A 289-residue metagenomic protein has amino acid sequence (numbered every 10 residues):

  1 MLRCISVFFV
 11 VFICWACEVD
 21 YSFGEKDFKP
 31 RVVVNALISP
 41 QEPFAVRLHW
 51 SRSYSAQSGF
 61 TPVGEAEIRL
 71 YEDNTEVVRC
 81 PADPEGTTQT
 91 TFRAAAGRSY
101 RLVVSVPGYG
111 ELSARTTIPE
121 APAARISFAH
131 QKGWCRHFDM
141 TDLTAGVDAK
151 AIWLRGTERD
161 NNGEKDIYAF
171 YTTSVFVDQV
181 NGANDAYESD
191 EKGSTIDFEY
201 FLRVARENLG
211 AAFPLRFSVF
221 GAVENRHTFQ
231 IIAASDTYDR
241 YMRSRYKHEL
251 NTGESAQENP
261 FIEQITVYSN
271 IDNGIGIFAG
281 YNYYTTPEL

Functional and structural regions predicted by a protein language model:
M1-C4, V19: Positively charged n-region of N-terminal signal peptides that target proteins for export
I5-F9: Sec-dependent signal peptide hydrophobic core
V10-V11, G210: Enrichment for repetitive, rod-forming helical segments
I13-A16: C-terminal motif of bacterial Sec signal peptides marking the signal peptidase cleavage site
E18-L289: A sequence/structural signal for flexible, mid-protein segments enriched in small/helix-disrupting residues
